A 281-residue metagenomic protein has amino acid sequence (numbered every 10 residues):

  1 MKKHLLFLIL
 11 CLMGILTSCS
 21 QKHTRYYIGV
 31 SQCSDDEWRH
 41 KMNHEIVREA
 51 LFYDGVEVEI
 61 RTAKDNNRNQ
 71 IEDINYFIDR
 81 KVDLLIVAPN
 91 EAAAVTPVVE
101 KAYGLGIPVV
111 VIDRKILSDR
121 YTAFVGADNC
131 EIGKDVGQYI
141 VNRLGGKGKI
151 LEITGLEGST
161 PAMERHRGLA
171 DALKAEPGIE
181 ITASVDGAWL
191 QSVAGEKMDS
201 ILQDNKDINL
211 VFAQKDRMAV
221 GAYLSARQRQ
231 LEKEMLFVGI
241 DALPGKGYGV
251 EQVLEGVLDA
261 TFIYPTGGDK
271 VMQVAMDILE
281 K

Functional and structural regions predicted by a protein language model:
M1-H4: Positively charged n-region of N-terminal signal peptides that target proteins for export
T17-S18: C-terminal motif of bacterial Sec signal peptides marking the signal peptidase cleavage site
Y27-E49, Y53, V58-E72, Y76 (+4 more regions): Extracytoplasmic "Venus flytrap"
I28, Q32-S34, I46-R48, K134-I179 (+3 more regions): An alpha-beta-alpha
G55, K81, G106-I107, G256: Glycine-centered short loops/turns at secondary-structure junctions
Q70, V125-I150, E164, V193-G195 (+2 more regions): Hydrophobic alpha-helical segments within soluble ligand-binding/sensing domains
I78, L84-Y103, L169, G187-E251: Hydrophobic alpha-helical
A92-E131, N142, K149, G155 (+1 more regions): Flexible loop/hinge segments that line or gate small-molecule binding clefts
